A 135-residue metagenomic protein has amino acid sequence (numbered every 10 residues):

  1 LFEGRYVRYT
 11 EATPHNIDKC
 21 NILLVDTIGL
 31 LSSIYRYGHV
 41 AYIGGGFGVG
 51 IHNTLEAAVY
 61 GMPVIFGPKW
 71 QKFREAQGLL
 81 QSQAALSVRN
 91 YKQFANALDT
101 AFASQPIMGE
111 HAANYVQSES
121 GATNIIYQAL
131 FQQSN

Functional and structural regions predicted by a protein language model:
L1-N135: Nucleotide-activated sugar donor-binding and catalytic core shared by glycosyltransferases and related lipid-linked
